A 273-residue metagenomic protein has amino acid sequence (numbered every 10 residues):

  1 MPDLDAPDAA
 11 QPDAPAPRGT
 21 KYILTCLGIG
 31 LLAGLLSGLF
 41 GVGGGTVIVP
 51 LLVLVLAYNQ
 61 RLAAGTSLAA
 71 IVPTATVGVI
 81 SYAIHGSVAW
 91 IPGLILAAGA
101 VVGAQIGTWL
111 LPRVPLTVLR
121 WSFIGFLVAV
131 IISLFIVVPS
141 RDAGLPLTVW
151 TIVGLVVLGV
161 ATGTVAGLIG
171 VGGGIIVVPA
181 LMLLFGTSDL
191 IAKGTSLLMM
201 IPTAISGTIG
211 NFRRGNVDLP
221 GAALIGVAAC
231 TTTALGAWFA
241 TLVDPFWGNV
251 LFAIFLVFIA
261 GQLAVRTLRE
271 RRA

Functional and structural regions predicted by a protein language model:
M1-A33, L54-V55, I80-L168, I176 (+3 more regions): Juxtamembrane transmembrane-helix boundary motif
I29-A33, S37-V47: N-terminal phosphate-binding or glycine-rich loops at protein starts, especially the Walker A/P-loop of NTPases
G41-V49, L168-A180: Transmembrane helix boundary and interhelical junction motifs in multipass membrane proteins
V49-P50, P73, V178-P179, P202 (+1 more regions): Proline-centered helix-kink/hinge sites
A64, D189-L197: Small-residue hotspots at the loop-to-helix junctions and early N-terminal turns of transmembrane alpha-helices
S67-I71, G93, A97, S196-M200 (+1 more regions): Short hydrophobic/aromatic, small-residue-rich stretches within specific transmembrane helices of secondary active
A69-G78, I201-I205, T231-T232: Membrane-embedded alpha-helical segments of transport systems, primarily multispan ion/solute transporters
